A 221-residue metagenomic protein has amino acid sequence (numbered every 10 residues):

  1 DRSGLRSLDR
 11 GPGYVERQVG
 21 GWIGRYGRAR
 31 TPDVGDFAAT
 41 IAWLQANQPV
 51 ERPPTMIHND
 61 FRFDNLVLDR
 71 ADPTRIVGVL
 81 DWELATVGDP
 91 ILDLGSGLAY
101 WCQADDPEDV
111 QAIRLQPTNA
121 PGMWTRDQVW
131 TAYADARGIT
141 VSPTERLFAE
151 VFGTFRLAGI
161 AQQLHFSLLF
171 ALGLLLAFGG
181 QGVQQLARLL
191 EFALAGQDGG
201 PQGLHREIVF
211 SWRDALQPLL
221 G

Functional and structural regions predicted by a protein language model:
D1-A38, Q48-T55, L84-P90: A cross-family kinase active-site recognition segment
D9, V141-F152: All-alpha amphipathic helical-bundle segments outside canonical DNA-binding/catalytic cores that form hydrophobic
A42-L98: Active-site acidic catalytic loop and adjacent metal/ATP-binding pocket of ATP-dependent phosphoryl transfer enzymes
L92-G138, F152-L168: Active-site activation/catalytic loop segments of kinase-like enzymes and analogous catalytic loops in related
A177, A187, A193-A195, P201 (+1 more regions): Short linear motifs in low-complexity or flexible loops
Q181, D198-G199, D214-A215: Residues at flexible loop/coil and secondary-structure boundary positions
V183, I208-V209: Hydrophobic alpha-helical signal/anchor motif
L216-L220: Short, intrinsically disordered C-terminal tails of secreted or membrane-associated proteins
